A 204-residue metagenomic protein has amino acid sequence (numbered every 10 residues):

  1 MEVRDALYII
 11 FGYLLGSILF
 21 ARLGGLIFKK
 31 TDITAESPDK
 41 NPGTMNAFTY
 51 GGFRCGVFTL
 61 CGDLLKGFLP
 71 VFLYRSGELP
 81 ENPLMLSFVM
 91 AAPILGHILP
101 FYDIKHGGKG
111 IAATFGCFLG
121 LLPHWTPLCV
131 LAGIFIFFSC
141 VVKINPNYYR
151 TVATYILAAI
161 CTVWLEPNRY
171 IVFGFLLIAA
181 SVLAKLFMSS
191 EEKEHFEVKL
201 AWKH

Functional and structural regions predicted by a protein language model:
M1-F11, G67-F88, L119-L128, T162-G174: Helix-coil boundary and interhelical linker segments in multi-pass alpha-helical membrane proteins
Y8, G12-Y13, S17, A21 (+13 more regions): Alpha-helical transmembrane segments in multi-pass membrane proteins
A21-G24, I94-K105, F137-P146, L186-S190: C-terminal ends of transmembrane helices
L23-G56, G107, E192-H204: Cytosolic, membrane-interface loops and tails of multi-pass inner-membrane proteins
I33-N41, Y102-F115, P146-L157: Short, non-helical or kinked segments that cap or interrupt transmembrane helices
G43, T49-R75: Multi-pass membrane catalytic core of lipid/isoprenoid biosynthesis enzymes
G51, Y74-R75, A92, G96 (+2 more regions): Interfacial segments of multi-pass membrane proteins
T126-A132, N147-Y155, L165-A179: Loop-to-transmembrane alpha-helix initiation sites
